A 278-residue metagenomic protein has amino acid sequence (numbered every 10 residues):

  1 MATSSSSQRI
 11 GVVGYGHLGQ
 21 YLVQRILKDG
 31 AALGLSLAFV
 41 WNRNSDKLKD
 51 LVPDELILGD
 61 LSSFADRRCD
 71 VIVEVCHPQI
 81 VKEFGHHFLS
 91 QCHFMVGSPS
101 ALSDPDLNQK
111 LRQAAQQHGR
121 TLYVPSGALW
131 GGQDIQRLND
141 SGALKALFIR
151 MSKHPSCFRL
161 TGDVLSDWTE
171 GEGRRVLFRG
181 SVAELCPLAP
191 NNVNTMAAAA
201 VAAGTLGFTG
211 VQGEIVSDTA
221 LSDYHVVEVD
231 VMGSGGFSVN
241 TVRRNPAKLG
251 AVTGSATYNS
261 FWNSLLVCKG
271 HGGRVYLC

Functional and structural regions predicted by a protein language model:
S5-I10: Extreme N-terminal starter segment of soluble prokaryotic enzymes
V13, Y21, R120, A128-C278: Active-site-lining helix/loop region of Rossmann-like oxidoreductase modules
L18: Hydrophobic/small residue at the entry helix of a nucleotide-binding pocket
D29-L51: NAD(P)-binding Rossmann-fold cofactor-contacting core
V52-D60: Active-site regions of enzymes building and remodeling cell-envelope glycoconjugates
G59-L89, A101-P105: Beta-loop-alpha module in the N-terminal Rossmann-like domain of NAD(P)-dependent dehydrogenases, especially those
E74, V96, L122-S126: General beta-strand structural signal in soluble alpha/beta enzymes
Q79, P99-T121: Rossmann-fold NAD(P)-binding glycine/threonine-rich loop
